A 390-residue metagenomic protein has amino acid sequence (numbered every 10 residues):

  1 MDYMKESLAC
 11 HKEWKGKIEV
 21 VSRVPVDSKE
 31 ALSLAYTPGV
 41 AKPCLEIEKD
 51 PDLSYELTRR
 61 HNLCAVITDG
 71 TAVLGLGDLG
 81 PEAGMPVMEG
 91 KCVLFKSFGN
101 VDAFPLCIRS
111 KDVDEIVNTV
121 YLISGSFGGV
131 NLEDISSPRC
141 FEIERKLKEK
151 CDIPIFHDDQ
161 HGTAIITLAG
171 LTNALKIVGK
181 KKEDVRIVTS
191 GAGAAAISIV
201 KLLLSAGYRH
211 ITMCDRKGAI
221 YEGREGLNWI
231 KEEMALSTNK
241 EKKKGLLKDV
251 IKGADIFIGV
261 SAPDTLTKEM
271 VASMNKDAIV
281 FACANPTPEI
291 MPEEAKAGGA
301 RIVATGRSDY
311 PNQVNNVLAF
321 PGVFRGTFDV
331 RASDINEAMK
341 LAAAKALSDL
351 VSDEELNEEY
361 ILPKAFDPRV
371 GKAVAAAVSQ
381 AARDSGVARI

Functional and structural regions predicted by a protein language model:
M1-I155, A375, Q380-A381, S385-R389: N-terminal ligand-binding/catalytic initiation module
K12, Y55-R60, K96-S97, L122-S124 (+8 more regions): Solvent-exposed alpha-helices and their adjacent loops that cap or buttress functional pockets in soluble metabolic
D69-T71, L79, I108-R109, D134-S137 (+5 more regions): Short, ordered loop/turn segments at secondary-structure junctions
L74, L79-K96, H157, H161 (+1 more regions): Glycine-rich phosphate/diphosphate-binding loop of Rossmann-like nucleotide-binding domains
P105, N131-D134, I155-D158, T189 (+5 more regions): General beta-strand structural signal in soluble alpha/beta enzymes
D158-D159, V178, A282-I390: Adenosine-phosphate binding glycine-rich loop
E232-I302, R307-D309: Rossmann-like adenosine-cofactor binding region
